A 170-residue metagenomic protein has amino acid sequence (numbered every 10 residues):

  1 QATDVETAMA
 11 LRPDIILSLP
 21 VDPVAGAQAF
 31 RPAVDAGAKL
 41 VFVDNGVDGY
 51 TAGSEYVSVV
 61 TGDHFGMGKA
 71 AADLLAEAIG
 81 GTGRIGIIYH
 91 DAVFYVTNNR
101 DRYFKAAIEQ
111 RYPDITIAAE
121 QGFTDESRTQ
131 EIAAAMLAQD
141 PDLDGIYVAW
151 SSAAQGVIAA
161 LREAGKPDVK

Functional and structural regions predicted by a protein language model:
Q1-K170: A residue-level marker of the well-folded mature domains of exported/periplasmic proteins
